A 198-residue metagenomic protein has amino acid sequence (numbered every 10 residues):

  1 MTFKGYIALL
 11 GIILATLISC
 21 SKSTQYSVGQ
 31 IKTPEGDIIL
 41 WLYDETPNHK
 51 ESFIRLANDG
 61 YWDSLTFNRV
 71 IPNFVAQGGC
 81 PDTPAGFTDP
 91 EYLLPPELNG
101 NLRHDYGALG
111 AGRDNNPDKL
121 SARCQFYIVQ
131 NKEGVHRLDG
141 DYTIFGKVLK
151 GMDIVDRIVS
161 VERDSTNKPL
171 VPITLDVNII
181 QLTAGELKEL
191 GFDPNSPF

Functional and structural regions predicted by a protein language model:
T2-F3, L17-F198: Cyclophilin-like peptidyl-prolyl cis-trans isomerases
A8-L17: Bacterial N-terminal signal peptides
